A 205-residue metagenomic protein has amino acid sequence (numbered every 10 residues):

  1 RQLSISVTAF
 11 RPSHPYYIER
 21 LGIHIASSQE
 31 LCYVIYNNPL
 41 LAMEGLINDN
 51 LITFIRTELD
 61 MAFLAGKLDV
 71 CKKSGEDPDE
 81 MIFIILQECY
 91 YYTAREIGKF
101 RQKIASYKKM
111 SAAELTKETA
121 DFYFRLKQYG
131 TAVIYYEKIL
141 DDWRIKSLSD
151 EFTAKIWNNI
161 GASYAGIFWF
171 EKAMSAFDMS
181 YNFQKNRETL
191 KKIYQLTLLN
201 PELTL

Functional and structural regions predicted by a protein language model:
Q2-S111: Long, contiguous interaction/recruitment modules in multidomain scaffold/adaptor proteins
K103-Y107, D141-E151: Flexible helix-coil transition and linker loops at the boundaries of alpha-helical arrays
L126, I167, N200-P201: Structural motif corresponding to the intra-repeat A-B loop/turn of tetratricopeptide repeats
K138-R144, M179-F183: Amphipathic alpha-helical segments of tetratricopeptide repeats
